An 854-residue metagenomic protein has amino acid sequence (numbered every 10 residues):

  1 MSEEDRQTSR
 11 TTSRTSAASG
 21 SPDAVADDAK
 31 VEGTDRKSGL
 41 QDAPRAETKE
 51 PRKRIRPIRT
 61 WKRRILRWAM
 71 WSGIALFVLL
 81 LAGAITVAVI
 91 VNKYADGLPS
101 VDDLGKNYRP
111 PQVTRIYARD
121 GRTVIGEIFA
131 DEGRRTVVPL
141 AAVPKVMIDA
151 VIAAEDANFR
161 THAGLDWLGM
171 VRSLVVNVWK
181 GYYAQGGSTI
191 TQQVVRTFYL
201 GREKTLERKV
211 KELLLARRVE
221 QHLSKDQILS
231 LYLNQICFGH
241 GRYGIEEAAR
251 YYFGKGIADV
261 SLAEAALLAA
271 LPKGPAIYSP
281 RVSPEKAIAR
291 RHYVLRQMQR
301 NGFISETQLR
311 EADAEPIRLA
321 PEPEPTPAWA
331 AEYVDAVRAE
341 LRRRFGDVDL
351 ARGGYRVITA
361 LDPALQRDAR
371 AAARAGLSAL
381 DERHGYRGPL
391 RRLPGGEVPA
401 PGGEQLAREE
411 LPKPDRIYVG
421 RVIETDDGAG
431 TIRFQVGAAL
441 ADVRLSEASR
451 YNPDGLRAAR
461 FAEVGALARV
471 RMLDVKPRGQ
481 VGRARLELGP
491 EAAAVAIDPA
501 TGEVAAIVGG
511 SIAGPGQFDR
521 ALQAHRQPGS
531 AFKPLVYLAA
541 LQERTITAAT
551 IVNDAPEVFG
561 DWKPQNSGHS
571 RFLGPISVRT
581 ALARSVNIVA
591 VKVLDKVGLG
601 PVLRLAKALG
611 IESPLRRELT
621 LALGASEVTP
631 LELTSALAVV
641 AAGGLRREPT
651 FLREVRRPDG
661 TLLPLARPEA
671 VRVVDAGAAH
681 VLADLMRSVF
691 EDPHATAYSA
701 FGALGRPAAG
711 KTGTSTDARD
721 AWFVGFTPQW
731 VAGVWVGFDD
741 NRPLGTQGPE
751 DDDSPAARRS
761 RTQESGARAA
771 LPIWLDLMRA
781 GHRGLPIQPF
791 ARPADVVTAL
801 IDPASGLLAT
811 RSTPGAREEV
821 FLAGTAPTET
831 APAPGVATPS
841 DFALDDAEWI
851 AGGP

Functional and structural regions predicted by a protein language model:
S2-A400, R408-D415, I423-S446, A459-M472 (+5 more regions): Juxtamembrane regions of bacterial inner-membrane/periplasmic proteins, predominantly the peptidoglycan biogenesis
R134-V143, P453-A459, E487-A492, P515-L535 (+3 more regions): Short active-site loop at a secondary-structure junction that contains or immediately precedes the catalytic residue(s)
V151-I152, D156, M298, A369 (+7 more regions): Active-site SXXK
R160-M170, Y243-E246, S305-Q308, F518 (+4 more regions): Short, well-structured active-site flanking segments
W179-K204, A258, P325-W329, A500 (+3 more regions): Conserved catalytic neighborhood of penicillin-recognizing serine enzymes
R196, L200, N234-G241, A258 (+13 more regions): Glycine-rich, acidic and aromatic/proline-enriched surface loops and short helix-turn segments that act as binding
T359, P363-A375, V398-G403, E409-D426 (+7 more regions): A penicillin-recognizing enzyme superfamily signal
K563-H569, G598-L637, G644, E648-F651: Mid-domain, small-residue-enriched loop/turn segments at the edges of structured enzyme/sensor domains
